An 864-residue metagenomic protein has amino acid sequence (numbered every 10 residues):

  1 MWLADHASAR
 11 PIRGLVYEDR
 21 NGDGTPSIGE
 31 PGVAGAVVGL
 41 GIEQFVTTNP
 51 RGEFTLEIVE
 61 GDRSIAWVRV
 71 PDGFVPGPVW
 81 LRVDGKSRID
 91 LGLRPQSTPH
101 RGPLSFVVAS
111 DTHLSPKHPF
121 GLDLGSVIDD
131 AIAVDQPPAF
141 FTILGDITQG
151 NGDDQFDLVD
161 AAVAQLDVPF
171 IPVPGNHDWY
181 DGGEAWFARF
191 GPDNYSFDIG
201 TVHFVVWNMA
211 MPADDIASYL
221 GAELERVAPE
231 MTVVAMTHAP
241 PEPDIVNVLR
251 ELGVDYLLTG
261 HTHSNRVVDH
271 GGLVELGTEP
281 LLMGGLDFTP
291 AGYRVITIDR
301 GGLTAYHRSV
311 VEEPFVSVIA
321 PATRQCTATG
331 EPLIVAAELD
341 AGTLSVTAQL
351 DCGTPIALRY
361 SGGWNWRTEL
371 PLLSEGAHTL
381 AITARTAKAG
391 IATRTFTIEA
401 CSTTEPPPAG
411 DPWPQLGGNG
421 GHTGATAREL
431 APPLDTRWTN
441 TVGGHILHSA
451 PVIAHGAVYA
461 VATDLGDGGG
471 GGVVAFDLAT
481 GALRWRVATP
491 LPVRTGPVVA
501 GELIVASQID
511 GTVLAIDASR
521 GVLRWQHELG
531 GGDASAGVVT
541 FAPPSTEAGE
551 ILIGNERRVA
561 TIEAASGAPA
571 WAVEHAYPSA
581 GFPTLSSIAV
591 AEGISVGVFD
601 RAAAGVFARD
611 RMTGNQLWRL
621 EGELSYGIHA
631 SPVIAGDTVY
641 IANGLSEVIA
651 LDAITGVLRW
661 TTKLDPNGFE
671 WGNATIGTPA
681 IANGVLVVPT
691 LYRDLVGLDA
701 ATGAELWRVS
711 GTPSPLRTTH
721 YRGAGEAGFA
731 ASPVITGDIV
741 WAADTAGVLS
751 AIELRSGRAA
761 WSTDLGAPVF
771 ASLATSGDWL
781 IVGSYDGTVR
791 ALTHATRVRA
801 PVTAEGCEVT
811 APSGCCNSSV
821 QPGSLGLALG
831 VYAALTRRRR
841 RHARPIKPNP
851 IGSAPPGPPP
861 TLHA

Functional and structural regions predicted by a protein language model:
P11-R13, R20, W80, D84-D157: N-terminal active-site segment of His-dependent metallophosphoesterases
G24-S27, L40-E53, E57, R359: Short, acidic Ser/Thr/Gly-rich low-complexity loop/linker segments typical of extracellular and cell-surface proteins
F45, N49-V59, N365-R367, A704 (+2 more regions): Short, surface-exposed beta-strand/beta-hairpin micro-motifs centered on an aromatic residue
A133-F140, H203-V205, A210-E275, L333: His/acidic metal-ligating clusters that form di-metal
P212, N265-R266, L273-E338: Binuclear metal-dependent phosphoesterase catalytic core
W438-I453, A462-G471, L483-V498, L523-E547 (+7 more regions): Extracytoplasmic beta-rich repeat domains
L765-V802: Blade-level signature of beta-propeller repeat domains, shared across WD40, Kelch, NHL, RCC1 and BNR/Asp-box propellers
G823-R839: A cross-kingdom C-terminal cell-surface attachment/processing module
